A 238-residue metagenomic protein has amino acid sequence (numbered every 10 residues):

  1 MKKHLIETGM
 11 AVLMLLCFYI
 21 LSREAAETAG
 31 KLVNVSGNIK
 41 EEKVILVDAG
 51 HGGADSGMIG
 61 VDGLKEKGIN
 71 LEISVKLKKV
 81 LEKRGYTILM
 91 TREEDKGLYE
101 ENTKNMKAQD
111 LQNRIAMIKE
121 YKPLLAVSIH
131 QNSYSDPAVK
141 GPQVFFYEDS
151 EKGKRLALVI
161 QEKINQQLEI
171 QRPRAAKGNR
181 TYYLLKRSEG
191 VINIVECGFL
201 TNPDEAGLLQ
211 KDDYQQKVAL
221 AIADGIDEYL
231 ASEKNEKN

Functional and structural regions predicted by a protein language model:
M1-N238: Catalytic-site microenvironment of enzymes that process N-acetyl-hexosamine-containing cell-wall polysaccharides
